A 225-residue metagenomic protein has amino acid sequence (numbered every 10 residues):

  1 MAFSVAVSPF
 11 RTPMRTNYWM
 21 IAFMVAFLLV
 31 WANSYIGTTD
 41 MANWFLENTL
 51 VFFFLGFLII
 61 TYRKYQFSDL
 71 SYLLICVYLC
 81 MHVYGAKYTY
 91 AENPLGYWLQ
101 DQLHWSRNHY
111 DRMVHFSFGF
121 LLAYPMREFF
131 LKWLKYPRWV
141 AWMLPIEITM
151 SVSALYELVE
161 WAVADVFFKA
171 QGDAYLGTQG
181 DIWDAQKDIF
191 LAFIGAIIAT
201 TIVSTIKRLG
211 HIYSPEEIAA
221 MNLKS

Functional and structural regions predicted by a protein language model:
V7-F23: N-terminal membrane topogenic signal
V30, S34, I75-G85, A123-Y124 (+2 more regions): Alpha-helical transmembrane segments of multi-pass membrane proteins
N33-F45, G56-Q66: Short, hydrophobic transmembrane alpha-helix segments
D40-W44, L95-G96, Y110, S153 (+1 more regions): Interfacial helix-loop-helix junctions of multi-pass membrane proteins
N43-L50, S106-M126, I182-I197: Membrane-interface loop-to-helix entry segments
F53-Y62, S117-W133, D165-Q171, F190-I206: Membrane-interfacial alpha-helical segments at the cytosolic side of multi-pass membrane proteins
L134-M150: Internal alpha-helical transmembrane segments of multi-pass membrane proteins
I182-S225: Primarily interfacial, aromatic-capped hydrophobic alpha-helices that serve as membrane anchors
